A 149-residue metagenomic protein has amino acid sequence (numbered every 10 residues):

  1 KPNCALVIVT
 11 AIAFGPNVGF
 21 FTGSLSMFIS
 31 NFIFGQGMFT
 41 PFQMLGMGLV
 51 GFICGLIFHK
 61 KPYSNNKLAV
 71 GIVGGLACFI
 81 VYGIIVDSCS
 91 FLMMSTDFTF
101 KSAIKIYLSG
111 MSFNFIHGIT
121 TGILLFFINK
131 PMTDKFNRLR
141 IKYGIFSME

Functional and structural regions predicted by a protein language model:
K1, Q36-F42, L56, P62-E149: Membrane-embedded alpha-helical hairpins and interfacial helices in multi-pass inner-membrane proteins
K1-P2, S24-F58: Interfacial aromatic-anchored transmembrane helix boundaries in multi-pass membrane proteins
K1-T10: Hydrophobic transmembrane alpha-helices
A5-L6, V50, V86: A general structural signal for well-ordered alpha-helical segments in protein cores
A11-T22: Membrane-helix interface "capping/anchor" motifs
F21-L25, F127-I128: Short hydrophobic alpha-helical segments that form membrane-spanning helices or hydrophobic packing faces of helical
